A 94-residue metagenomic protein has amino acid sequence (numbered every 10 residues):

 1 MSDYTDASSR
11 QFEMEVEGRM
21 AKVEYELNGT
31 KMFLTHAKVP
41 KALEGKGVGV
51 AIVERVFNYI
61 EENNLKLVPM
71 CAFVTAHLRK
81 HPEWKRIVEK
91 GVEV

Functional and structural regions predicted by a protein language model:
M1-A37: N-terminal first-folded block
F12, K22-Y25, L43, F73 (+1 more regions): Broad hydrophobic/π-residue packing in well-ordered secondary structure
E13, K31-L34, V48, L65-L67 (+1 more regions): Generic alpha-helical hydrophobic packing signal
K38-E44: A short, internal acetyl-CoA/4′-phosphopantetheine-binding micro-motif in the GNAT/acyltransferase core
G45-V56: Conserved acetyl-CoA-binding loop-helix of GNAT-fold acetyltransferases
E62-V94: C-terminal structural segments of small proteins and small subunits
